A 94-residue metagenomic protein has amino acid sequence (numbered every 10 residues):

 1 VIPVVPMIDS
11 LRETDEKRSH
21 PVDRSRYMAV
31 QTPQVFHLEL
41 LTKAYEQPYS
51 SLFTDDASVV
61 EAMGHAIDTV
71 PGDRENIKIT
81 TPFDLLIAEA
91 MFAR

Functional and structural regions predicted by a protein language model:
V1-Q31, V35: Anionic-ligand binding region
M28-R94: Conserved alpha/beta core of the MobA/IspD/sugar-nucleotide pyrophosphorylase nucleotidyltransferase superfamily
